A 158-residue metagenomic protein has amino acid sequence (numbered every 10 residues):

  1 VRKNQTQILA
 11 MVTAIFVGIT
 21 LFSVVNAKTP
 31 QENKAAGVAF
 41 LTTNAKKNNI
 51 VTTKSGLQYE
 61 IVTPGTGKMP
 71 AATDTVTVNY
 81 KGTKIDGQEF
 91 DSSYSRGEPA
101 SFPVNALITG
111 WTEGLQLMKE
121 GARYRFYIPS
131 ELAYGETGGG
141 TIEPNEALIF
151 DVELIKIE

Functional and structural regions predicted by a protein language model:
V1-E158: Cross-family detector of peptidyl-prolyl cis-trans isomerase
